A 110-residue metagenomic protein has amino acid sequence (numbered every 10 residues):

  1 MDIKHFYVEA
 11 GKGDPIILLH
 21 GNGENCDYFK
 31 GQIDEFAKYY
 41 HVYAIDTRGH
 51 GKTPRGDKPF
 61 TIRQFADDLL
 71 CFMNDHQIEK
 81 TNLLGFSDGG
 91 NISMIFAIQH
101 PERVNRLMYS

Functional and structural regions predicted by a protein language model:
M1-K4: N-terminal cap/lid segment of alpha/beta-hydrolase-fold proteins
F6-K58: Conserved HGGG/HGGXW glycine-rich cap/lid loop of the alpha/beta-hydrolase fold
A37-K38, F60, H76-E79, E102: Structured loop/turn residues at beta-strand edges in well-structured enzyme cores
K58-F60, S87: Short, acidic/glycine-rich phosphate-metal binding loop used to engage nucleotide
Q64-T81: Conserved acidic catalytic loop of the alpha/beta-hydrolase fold
E79-S110: Conserved hydrolase catalytic core segment
